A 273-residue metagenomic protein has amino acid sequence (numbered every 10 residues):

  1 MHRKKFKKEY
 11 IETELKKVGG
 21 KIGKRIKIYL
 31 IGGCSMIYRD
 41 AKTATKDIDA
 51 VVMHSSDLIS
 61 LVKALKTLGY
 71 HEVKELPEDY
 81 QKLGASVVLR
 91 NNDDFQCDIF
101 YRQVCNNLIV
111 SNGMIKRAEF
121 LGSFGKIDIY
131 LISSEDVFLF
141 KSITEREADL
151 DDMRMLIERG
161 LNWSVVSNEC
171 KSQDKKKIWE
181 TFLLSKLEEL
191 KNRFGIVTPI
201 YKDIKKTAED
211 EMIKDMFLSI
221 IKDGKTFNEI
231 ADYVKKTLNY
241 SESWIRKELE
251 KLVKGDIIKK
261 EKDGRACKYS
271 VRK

Functional and structural regions predicted by a protein language model:
M1-D256, R265, Y269-K273: Compositionally biased terminal segments of proteins
K259-K260: Short beta-strand "wing" residues that participate in macromolecule-binding interfaces
